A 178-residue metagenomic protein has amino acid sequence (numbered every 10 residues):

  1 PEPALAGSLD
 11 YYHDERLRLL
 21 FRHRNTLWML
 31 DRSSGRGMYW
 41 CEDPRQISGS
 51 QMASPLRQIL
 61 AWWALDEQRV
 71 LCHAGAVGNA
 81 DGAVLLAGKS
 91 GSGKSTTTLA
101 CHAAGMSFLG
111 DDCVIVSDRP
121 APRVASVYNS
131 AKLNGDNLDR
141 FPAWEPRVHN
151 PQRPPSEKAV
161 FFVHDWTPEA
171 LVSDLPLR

Functional and structural regions predicted by a protein language model:
P1-S90, L99, A103-S107, V114-R178: A noncatalytic interaction/capping subdomain that flanks phosphate/NTP-handling catalytic cores
S92-K94: Conserved glycine(s) of the Walker
